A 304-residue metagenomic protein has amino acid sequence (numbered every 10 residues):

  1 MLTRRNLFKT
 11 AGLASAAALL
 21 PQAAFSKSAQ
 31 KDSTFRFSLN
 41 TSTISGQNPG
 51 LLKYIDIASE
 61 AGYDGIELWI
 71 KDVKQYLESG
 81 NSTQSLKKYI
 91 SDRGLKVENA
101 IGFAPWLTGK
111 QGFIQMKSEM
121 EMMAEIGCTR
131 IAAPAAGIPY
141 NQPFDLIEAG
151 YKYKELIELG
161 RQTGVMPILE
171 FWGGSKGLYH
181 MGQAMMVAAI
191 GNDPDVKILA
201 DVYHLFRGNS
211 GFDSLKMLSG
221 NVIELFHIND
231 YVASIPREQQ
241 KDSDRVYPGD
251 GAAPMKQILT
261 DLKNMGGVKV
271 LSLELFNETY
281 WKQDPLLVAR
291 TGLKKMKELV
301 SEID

Functional and structural regions predicted by a protein language model:
L2-S38, T43-A61, G127, L178-A200 (+1 more regions): Histidine-acidic metal/acid-base catalytic patches
A11-L19, K31-D32, K53-D56, Y89-D92 (+3 more regions): Active-site acidic/histidine proton-transfer and metal-coordination neighborhood in alpha/beta enzyme cores
T34-F37, I44, Y76-L86, G112: Accessory recognition modules or surfaces
G50, S82, Q111, Q115 (+4 more regions): Soluble or luminal CAZymes and related metallo-dependent hydrolases
E67-K87, I138-Y140: Glycine-rich, proline-tolerant flexible connector loops at the mouths of alpha/beta enzymes
D72-K74, P105-T108, P139-P143, G208 (+2 more regions): A short acidic, helix-capping loop that chelates divalent metal ions and anchors anionic groups
D72-V73, A104, G137-I138, G174-S175 (+2 more regions): Conserved beta-strand edge residues that scaffold enzyme active sites
